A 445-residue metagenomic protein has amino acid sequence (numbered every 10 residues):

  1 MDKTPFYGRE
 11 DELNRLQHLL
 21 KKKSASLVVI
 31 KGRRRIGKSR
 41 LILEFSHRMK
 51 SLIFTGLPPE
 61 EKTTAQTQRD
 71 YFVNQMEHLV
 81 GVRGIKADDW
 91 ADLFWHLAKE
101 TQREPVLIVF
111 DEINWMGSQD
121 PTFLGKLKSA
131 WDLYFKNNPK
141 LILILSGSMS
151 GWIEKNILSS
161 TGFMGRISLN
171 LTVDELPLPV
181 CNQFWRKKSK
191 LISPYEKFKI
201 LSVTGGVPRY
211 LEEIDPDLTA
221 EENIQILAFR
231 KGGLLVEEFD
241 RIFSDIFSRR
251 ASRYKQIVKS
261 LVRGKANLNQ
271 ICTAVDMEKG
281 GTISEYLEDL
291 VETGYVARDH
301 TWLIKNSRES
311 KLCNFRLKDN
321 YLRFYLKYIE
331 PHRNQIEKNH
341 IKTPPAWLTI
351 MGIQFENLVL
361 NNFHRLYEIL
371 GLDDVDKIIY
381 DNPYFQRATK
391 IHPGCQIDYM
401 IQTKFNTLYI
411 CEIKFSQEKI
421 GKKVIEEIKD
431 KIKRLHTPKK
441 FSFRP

Functional and structural regions predicted by a protein language model:
M1-I341: Phosphate-binding site recognition
S307, K311-P445: A cross-kingdom feature that marks ATP-driven nucleic-acid transaction machinery
